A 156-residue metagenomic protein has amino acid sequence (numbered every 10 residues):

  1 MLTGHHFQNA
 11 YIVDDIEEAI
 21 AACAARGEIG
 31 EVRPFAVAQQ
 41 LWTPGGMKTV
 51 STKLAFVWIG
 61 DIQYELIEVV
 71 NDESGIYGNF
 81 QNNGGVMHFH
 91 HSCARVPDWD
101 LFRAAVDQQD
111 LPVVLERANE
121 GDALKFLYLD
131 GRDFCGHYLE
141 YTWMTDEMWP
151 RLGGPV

Functional and structural regions predicted by a protein language model:
M1-L2, Y11, F56, E65 (+1 more regions): Vicinal oxygen chelate
H6-D14, A55-G60, F80-D98, D130: Vicinal oxygen chelate
H6-Q8, I20, A25, E65: Short helix/turn-capping signatures at newly exposed starts of structured segments
Y11-D14, R26-I59: N-terminal strand-loop-strand beta-hairpin
E17-A36, N82-V86, P97-G121, P150-R151: Extended intrinsically disordered, low-complexity coil regions enriched in Ser, Thr, Gly, Ala and often Pro
R33-T49, D72-G84, H88-F89, N119-L124 (+1 more regions): A cross-kingdom feature marking solvent-exposed beta-strand/loop segments within repeated, beta-rich binding/scaffold
D61-V69: Ordered, amphipathic secondary-structure segments that act as subunit-interaction surfaces in large macromolecular
V69-N71, P97: Histidine- and/or cysteine-centered catalytic micro-motif in compact active-site loops
